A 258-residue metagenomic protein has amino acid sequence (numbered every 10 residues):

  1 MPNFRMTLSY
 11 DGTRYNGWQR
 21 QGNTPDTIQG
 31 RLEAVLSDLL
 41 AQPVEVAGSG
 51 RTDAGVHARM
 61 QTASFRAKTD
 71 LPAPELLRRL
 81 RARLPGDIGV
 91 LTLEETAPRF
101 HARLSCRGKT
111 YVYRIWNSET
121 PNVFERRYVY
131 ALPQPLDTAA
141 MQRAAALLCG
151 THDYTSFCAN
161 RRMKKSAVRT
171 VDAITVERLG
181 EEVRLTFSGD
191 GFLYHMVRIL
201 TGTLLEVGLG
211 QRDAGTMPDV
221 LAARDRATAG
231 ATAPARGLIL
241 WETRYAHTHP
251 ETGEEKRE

Functional and structural regions predicted by a protein language model:
M1-E258: Structured-RNA-binding interfaces characteristic of tRNA pseudouridine synthases
